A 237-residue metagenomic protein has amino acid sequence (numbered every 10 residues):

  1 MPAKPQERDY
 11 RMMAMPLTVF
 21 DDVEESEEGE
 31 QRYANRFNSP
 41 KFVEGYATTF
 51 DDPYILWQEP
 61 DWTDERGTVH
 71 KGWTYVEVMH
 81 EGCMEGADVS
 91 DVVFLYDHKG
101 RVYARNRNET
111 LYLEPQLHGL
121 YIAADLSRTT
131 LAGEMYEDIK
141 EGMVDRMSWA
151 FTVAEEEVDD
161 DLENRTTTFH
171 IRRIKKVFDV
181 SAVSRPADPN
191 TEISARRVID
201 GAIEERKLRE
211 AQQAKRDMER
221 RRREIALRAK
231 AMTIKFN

Functional and structural regions predicted by a protein language model:
M1-K207, F236: Signature of dsDNA virion morphogenesis modules
E210-N237: Terminal short linear interaction segments
